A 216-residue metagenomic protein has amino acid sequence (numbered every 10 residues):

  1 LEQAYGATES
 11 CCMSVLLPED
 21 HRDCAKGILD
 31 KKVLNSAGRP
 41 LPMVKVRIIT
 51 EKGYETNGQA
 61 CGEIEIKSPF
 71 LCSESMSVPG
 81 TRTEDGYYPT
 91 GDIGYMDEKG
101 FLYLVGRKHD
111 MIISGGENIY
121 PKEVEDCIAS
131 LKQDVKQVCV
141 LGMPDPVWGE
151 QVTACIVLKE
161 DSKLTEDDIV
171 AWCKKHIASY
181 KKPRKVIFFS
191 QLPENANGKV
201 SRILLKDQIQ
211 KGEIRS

Functional and structural regions predicted by a protein language model:
L1-K32, K45, K52-Y54: Gly/Ser/Thr-rich phosphate-binding loop
E2, V186-F189: General small-molecule cofactor/ligand-binding pocket signal
G6, G38, D92, G116: Active-site glycine-centered loops adjacent to acidic/histidine catalytic or metal-binding residues that shape
R22-C24, S36-M43, K52-D85, E117-I119: Conserved ATP/PPi-binding loop(s) of AMP-dependent carboxylate-activating enzymes
K45, T50-G53, C61, E98-K99 (+2 more regions): Residue-level recognition of short loop/turn positions
S68, S73, I93-K181, Q191 (+2 more regions): AMP-binding/adenylate-forming catalytic core of the ANL superfamily
Q208-S216: Acidic/polar alpha-helix N-cap and adjacent early helical turns within long charge-rich amphipathic helices/linkers
